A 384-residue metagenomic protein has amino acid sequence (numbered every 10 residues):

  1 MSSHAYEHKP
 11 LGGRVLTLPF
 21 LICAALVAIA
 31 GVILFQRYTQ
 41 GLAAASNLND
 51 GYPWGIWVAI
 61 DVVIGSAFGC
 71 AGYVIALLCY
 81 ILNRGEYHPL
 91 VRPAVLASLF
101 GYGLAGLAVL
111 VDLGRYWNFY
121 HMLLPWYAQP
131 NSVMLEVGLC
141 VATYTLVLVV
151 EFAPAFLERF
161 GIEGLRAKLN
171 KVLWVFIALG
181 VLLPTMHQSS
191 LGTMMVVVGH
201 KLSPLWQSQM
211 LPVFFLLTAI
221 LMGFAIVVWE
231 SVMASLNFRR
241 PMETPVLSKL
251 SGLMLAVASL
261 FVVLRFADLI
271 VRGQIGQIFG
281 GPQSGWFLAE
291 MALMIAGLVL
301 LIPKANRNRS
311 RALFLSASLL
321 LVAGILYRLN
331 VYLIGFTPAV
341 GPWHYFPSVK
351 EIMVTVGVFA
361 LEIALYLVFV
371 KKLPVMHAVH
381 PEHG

Functional and structural regions predicted by a protein language model:
M1-A71, I75, I363: N-terminal signal-anchor module of multipass membrane proteins
S2-Y6, L78-V95, W117-Y127, M376-H380: Flexible loop linkers connecting adjacent transmembrane helices in multi-pass alpha-helical membrane transporters
Y6-V15, F20-A30, E86, L124-N306 (+2 more regions): Long, contiguous internal "core" modules enriched in hydrophobic/ aromatic residues
L21-A30, S98-G106, L315-G324: Hydrophobic alpha-helical membrane-insertion segments
C23-A43, L107-V111, L182-G192, Y366 (+1 more regions): Alpha-helical transmembrane segments of multi-pass membrane proteins
Y52-W117: Membrane helical hairpin/interfacial module
G103-L104, P184-M186, F261-L264, L320-L329: Aromatic-anchored segments of alpha-helical transmembrane domains
N308-G384: TerminUS-proximal long segments
